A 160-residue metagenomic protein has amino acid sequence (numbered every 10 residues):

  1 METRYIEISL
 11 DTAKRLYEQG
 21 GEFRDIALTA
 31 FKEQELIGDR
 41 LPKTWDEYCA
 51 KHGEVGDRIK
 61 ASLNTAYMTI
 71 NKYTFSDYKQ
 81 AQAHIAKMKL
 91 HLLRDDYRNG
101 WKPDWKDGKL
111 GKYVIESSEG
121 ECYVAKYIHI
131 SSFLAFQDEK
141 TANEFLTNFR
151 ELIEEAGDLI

Functional and structural regions predicted by a protein language model:
M1-I160: Structural boundary micro-motifs
